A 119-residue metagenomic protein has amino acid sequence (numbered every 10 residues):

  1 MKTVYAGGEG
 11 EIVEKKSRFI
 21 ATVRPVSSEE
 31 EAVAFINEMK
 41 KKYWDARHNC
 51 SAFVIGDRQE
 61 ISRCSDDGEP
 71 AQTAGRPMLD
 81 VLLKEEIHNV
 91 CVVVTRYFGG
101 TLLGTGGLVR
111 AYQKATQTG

Functional and structural regions predicted by a protein language model:
M1-T73: C-terminal regulatory domains involved in ligand/effector binding and gene-expression control
G10-E11, F53, E85, R96 (+2 more regions): Flexible, active-site-adjacent loop/turn segments at secondary-structure boundaries
K40, L82-I87, Q113, Q117: Signal for well-folded cores of large energy- and translation-related assemblies
D66-T101: Conserved interaction-surface patches within small, structured recognition/assembly domains
C91-T95, T101-G119: Glycine- and Gly-Pro-enriched alpha-helical subdomains that act as flexible, kink-prone "lid/hinge" or packing modules
